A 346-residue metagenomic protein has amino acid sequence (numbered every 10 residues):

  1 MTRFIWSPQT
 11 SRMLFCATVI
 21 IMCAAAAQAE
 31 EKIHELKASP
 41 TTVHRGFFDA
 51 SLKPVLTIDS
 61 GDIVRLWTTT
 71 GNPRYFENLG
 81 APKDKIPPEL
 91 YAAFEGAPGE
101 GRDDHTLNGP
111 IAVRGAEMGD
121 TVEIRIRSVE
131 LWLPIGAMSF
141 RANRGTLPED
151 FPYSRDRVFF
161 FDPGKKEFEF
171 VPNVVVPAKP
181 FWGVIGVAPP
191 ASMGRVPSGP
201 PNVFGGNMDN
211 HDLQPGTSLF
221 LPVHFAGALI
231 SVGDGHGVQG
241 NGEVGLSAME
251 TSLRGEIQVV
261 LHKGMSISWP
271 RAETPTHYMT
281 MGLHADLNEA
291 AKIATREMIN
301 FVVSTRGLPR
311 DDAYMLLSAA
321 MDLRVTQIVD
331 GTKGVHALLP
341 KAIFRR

Functional and structural regions predicted by a protein language model:
M1-F15: Bacterial N-terminal signal peptides that target proteins for export
R12-A24: Bacterial N-terminal signal peptides
E30-H44, D84-D104, I185-G199: Short, basic/aromatic beta-hairpin or loop at an interaction surface
K32-I33, K37-V43, D49-K53, T57-R65 (+8 more regions): Alpha/propeptide regions of enzymes that mature by internal proteolysis
G71-K83, V129-S139, G227-G237, Q327-V329: Short, Lys/Arg- and Gly-enriched loop/turn segments at beta-strand edges
G71-R114, I126: Extended, compositionally biased flexible segments
H105-T106, A112, R127-H211: Intrinsically disordered, low-complexity linker/loop segments enriched in Gly/Pro and charged/polar residues
P180-L287: Conserved mixed alpha/beta catalytic, RNA-binding, or beta-rich assembly cores of soluble enzyme, regulatory
